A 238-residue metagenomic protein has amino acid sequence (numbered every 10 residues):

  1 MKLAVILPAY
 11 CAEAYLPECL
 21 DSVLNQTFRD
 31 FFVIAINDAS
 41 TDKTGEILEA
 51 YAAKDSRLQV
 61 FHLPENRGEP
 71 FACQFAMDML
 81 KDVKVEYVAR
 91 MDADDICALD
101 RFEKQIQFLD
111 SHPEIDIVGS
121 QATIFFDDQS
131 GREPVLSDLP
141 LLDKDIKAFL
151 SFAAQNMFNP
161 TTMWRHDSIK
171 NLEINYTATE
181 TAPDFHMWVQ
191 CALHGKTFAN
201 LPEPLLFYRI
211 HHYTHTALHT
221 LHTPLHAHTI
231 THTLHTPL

Functional and structural regions predicted by a protein language model:
K2-A4, F32, H186: Cell-envelope/extracellular polymer assembly enzymes that use nucleotide-activated donors
A12-N25: Short, well-formed alpha-helical segments that are part of the catalytic scaffolds of diverse glycosyltransferases
S22-F61: Acidic donor-binding segment of Leloir-type glycosyltransferases
K43, D95-F108: Acidic donor-binding/catalytic loop of UDP-sugar-dependent glycosyltransferases, especially processive GT2
G45-L80, Y87, I96, H112: Conserved donor nucleotide-binding strand/loop of the catalytic core
R57, E69-D78, K104-N175: Flexible acidic/His/Gly-enriched loops in nucleotide-sugar-dependent glycosyltransferase catalytic domains
P140-H222: Conserved nucleotide-sugar donor-binding catalytic segment
